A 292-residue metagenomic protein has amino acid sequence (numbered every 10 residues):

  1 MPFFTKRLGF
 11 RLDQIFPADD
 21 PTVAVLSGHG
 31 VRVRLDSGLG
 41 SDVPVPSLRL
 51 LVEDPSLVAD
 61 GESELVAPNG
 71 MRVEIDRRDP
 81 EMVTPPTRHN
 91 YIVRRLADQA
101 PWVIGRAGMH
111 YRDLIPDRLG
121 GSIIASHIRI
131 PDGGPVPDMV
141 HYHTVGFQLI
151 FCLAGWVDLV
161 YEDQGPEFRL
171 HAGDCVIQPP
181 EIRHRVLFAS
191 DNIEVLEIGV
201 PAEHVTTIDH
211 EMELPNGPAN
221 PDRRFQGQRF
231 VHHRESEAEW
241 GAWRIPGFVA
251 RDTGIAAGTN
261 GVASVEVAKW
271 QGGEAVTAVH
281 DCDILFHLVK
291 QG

Functional and structural regions predicted by a protein language model:
M1, T22-V31, S37-M71, V145-L153 (+1 more regions): Vicinal oxygen chelate
M1-R11: Amphipathic alpha-helical segments
F3-T5, G70, G173-Q178: Conserved active-site tyrosine of GNAT-family acetyltransferases
E74-G133, V205-G273: A short, N-terminal "cap"/entry segment at the start of jelly-roll beta-barrel domains of the cupin/DSBH fold
L114, Y161-I182: Short acidic-glycine-tyrosine-enriched beta hairpin
I128-P131, Y142-L159, I198-P201, V267-Q271 (+1 more regions): Short, conserved beta-strand element in jelly-roll/cupin
H171, P180-V205: Ligand-binding loop in jelly-roll beta-barrel domains
